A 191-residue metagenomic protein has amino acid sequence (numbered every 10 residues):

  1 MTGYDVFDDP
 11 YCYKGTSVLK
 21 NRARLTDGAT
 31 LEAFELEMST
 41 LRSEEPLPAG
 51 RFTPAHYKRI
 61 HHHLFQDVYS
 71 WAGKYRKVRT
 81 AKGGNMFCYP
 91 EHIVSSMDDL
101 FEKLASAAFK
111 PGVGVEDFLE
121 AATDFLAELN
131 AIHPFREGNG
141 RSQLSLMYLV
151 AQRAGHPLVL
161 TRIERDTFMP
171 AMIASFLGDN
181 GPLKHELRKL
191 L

Functional and structural regions predicted by a protein language model:
M1-L191: FIC/Doc superfamily catalytic core
